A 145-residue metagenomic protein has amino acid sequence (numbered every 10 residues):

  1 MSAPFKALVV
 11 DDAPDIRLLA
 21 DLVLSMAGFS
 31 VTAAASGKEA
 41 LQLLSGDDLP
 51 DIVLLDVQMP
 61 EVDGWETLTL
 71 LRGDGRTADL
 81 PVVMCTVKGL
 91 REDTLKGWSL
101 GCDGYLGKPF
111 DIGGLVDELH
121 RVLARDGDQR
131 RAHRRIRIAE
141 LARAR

Functional and structural regions predicted by a protein language model:
L18-M26: Charged docking surfaces used in two-component/phosphorelay signaling
A33-I52: Acidic, metal-coordinating helix/loop segments flanking the phosphotransfer/catalytic sites of two-component signaling
M59: Receiver (REC) domain active-site loop signature in two-component systems and cognate sites in sensor histidine kinases
D103: Short, glycine/charged-rich "phosphate-handling" switch motifs in NTP-dependent and phosphotransfer domains
F110-H120, R131: C-terminal output helix
A124-R145: CheY-like receiver
